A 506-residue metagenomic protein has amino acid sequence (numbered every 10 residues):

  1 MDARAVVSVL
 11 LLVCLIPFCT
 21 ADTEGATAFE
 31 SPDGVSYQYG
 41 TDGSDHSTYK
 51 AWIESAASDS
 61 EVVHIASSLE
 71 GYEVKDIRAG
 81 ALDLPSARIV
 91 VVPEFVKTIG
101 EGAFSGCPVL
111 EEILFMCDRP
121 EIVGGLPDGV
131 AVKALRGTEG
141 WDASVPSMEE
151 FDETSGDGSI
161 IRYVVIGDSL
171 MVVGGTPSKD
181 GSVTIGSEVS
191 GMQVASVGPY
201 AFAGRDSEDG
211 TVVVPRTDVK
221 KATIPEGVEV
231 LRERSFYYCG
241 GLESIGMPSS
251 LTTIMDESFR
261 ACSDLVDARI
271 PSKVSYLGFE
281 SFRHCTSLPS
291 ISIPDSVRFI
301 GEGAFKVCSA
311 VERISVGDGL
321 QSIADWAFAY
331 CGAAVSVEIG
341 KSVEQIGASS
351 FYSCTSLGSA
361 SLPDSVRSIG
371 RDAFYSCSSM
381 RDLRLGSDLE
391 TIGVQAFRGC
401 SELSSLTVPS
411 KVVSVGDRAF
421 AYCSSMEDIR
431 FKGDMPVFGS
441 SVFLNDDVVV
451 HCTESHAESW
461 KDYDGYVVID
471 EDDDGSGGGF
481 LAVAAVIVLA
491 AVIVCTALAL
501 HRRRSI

Functional and structural regions predicted by a protein language model:
M1-V7: Bacterial N-terminal signal peptides that target proteins for export
S8-P17: Bacterial N-terminal signal peptides
I16-A28, S476-G479, A497-L500: Sec-dependent signal peptide cleavage junction
G34, T41-H46, S58-K75, L84-T98 (+17 more regions): Structural signature of tandem-repeat unit edges
G80, E101-A103, G198-A201, E233-S235 (+9 more regions): Consensus positions within tandem repeat domains that build extended binding/scaffold surfaces
G465-L481: Short, aromatic-rich amphipathic segments at membrane interfaces that lie adjacent to a transmembrane helix or signal
F480-A490: Single-pass type I membrane protein transmembrane segment
V492-I506: C-terminal membrane-anchoring or membrane-association module
